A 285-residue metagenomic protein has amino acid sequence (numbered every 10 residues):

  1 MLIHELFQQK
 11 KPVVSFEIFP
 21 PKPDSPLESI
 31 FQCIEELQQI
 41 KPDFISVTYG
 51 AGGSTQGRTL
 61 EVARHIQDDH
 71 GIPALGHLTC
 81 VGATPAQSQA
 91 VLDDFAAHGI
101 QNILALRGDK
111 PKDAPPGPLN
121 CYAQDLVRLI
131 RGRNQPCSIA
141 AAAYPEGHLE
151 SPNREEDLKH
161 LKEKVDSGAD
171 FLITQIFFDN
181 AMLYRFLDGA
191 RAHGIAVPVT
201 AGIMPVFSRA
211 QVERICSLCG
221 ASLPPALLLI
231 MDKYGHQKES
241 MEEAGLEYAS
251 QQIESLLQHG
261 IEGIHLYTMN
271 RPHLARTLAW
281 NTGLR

Functional and structural regions predicted by a protein language model:
M1-F16, P23-D24, L228, G283-R285: N-terminal amphipathic alpha-helix/helix-capping segment at the start of soluble metabolic enzymes
M1-L6, S25-L27, G53-H65, T84-V91 (+4 more regions): Active-site-adjacent beta->alpha loops and helix N-cap segments on the catalytic face of soluble alpha/beta enzymes
V13-S29, A74-A86, S138-E156, K233-E247: Active-site mouth loops of central-metabolism enzymes
S15, S46, L104-A105, I173 (+1 more regions): Conserved beta-strand positions in the central sheet of alpha/beta enzyme cores
E17, I45, F95, K164 (+3 more regions): Conserved, mostly hydrophobic/aromatic
I18-P21, T48-G52, H77-A83, G108-K110 (+5 more regions): Active-site beta-loop-alpha junctions enriched in small/polar residues
D24-L37, T59, P85-D93, N153-E163 (+1 more regions): Short, acidic/polar
P118-Y144, G194-L246, Q251, N281-R285: Active-site pocket-lining/capping segments in soluble small-molecule metabolic enzymes
